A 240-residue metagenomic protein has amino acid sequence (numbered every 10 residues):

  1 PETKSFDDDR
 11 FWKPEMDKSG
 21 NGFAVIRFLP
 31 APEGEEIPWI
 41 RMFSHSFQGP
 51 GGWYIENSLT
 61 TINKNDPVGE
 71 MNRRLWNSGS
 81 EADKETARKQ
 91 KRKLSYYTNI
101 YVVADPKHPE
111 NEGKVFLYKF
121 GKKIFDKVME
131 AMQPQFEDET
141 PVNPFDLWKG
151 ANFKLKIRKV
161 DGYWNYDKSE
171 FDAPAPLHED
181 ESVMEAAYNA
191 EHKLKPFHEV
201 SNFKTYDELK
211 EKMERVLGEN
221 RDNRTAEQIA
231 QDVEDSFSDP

Functional and structural regions predicted by a protein language model:
P1-P144, F203-D207: OB-fold ssDNA-binding interfaces and closely related basic DNA-contact patches used across DNA replication/repair
A104-D239: Compact mixed alphabeta submodule
